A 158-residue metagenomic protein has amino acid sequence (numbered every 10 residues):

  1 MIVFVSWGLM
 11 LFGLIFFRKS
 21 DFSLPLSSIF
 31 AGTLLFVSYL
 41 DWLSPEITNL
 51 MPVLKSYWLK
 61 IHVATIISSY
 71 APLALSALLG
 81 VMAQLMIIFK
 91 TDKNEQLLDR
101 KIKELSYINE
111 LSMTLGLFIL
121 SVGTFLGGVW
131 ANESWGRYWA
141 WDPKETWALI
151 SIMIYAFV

Functional and structural regions predicted by a protein language model:
M1-V158: Polytopic transmembrane helical bundles with strong interfacial aromatic enrichment
